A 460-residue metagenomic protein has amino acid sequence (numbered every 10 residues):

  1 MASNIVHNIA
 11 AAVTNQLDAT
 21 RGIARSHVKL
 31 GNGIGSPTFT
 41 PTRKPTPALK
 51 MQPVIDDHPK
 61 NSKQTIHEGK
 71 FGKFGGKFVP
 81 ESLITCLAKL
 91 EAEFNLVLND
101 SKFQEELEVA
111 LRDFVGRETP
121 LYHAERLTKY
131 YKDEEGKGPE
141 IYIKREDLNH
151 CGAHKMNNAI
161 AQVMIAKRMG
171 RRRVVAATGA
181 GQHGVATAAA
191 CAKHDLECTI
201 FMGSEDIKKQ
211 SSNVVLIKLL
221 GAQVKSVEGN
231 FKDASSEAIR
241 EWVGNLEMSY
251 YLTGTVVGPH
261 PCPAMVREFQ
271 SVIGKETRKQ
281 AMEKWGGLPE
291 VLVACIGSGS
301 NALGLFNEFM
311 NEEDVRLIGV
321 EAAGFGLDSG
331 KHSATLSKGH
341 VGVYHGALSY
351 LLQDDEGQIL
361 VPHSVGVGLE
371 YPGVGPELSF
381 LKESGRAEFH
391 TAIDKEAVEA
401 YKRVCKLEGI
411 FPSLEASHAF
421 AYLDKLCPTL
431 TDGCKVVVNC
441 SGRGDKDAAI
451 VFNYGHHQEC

Functional and structural regions predicted by a protein language model:
M1-T38: N-terminal chloroplast transit peptides
H58-G75, S82, A88-R171: Positively charged, low-complexity intrinsically disordered leader regions
R145-N158, V174-G184, E228, Q270 (+5 more regions): Active-site nucleophile and cofactor-binding loops and adjacent substrate-binding regions of central metabolic enzymes
H150, A166-G203, L288-N301, L317-V320 (+1 more regions): A short, small-residue-rich loop immediately preceding and capping a beta-strand
G152, M156-Q162, R173-H194, K208-S211 (+4 more regions): Short glycine/serine/threonine-rich phosphate/pyrophosphate-binding segments that cradle anionic phosphate groups
V175, H183-S236, D328-H340, A448-Y454: Active-site-proximal loop->helix
K232-M265, W285, N311-D314, G319-I410 (+2 more regions): Active-site/ligand-binding loops adjacent to catalytic centers
I296-S300, D394-H457: Claisen-condensing/thiolase-fold acyl-transfer catalytic domains that form or cleave C-C bonds in fatty acid
